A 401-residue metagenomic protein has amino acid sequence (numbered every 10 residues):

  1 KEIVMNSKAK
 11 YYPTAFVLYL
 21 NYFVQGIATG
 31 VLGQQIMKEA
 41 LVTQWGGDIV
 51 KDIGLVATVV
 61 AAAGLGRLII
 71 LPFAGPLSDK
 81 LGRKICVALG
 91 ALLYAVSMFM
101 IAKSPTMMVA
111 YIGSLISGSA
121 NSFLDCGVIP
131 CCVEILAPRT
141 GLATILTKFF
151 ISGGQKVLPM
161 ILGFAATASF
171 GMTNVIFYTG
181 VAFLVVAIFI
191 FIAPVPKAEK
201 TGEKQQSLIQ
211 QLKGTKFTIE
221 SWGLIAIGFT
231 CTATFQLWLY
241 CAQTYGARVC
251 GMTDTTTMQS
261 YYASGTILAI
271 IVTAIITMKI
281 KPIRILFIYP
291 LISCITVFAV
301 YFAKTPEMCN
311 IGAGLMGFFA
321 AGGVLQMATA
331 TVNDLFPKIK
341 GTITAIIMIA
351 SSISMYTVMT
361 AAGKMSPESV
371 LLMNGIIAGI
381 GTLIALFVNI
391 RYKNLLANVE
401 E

Functional and structural regions predicted by a protein language model:
G30, A63-P72, K156, A263-I271 (+1 more regions): Residue-level signature of mid-helix packing/kink "hotspots" within the transmembrane helices of 12-pass Major
L32-Q34, K216-I267: Extracytoplasmic gate region of multi-pass secondary transporters
I69-P105: Conserved MFS/SLC helix-loop-helix module at the cytosolic interface between two early adjacent transmembrane helices
I70-G82, A269-P282: Helix-to-loop junctions at the C-terminal end of transmembrane segments in multipass secondary transporters
G113-F149: Cytoplasmic helix-loop-helix junction between adjacent transmembrane helices in 12-TM secondary transporters
F123-L136, G322-F336: Intracellular juxtamembrane helix-capping segments at the cytosolic ends of symmetry-related transmembrane helices
P138-R139, A143-V195: Helix-loop-helix hairpin linking two adjacent transmembrane segments in secondary transporters
D334-P367: A late C-terminal transmembrane helix in Major Facilitator Superfamily
